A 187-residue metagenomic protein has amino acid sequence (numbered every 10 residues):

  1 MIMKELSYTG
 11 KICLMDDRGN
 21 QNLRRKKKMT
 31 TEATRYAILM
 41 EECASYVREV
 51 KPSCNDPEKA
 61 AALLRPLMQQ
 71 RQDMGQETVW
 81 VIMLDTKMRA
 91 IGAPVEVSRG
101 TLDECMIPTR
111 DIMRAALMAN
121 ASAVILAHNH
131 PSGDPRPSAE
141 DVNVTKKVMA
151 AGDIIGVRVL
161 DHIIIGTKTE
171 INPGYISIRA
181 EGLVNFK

Functional and structural regions predicted by a protein language model:
M1-I2, R48: Short intrinsically disordered, low-complexity coil segments enriched in acidic
I2, G10-N20, R24-E42, A62 (+3 more regions): Active-site-proximal loop/helix of nucleotide/amide-processing enzymes and allied scaffolds
T31-G92, E96: Long amphipathic N-terminal alpha/beta scaffold segment
